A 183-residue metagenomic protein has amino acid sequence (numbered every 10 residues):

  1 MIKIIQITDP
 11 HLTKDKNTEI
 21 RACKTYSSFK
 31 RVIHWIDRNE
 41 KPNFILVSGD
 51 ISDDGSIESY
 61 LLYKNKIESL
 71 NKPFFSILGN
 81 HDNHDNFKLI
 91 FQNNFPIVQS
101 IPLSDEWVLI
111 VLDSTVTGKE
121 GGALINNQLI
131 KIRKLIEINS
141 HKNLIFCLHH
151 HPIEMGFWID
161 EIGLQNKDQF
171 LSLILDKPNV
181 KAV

Functional and structural regions predicted by a protein language model:
M1-L62: N-terminal active-site segment of His-dependent metallophosphoesterases
I2-K14, W107-V116, I145-H149: Active-site-proximal beta-strand elements of phosphoester/diester hydrolases
I5-S27, H84-N94, T117-N126: Acidic/histidine-rich helix-loop elements that form or flank divalent-metal/phosphate-binding sites at the catalytic
D9, I45, D50, Y63 (+4 more regions): Divalent metal-coordination and catalytic microenvironments
K16-T18, V47-E68, N83-P96, G122 (+1 more regions): Metal-dependent catalytic neighborhoods of phosphoester/phosphodiester hydrolases
T18, K142-A182: Active-site-proximal segments of metal-dependent phosphoesterases and phosphodiesterases across multiple
K41-N43, K72, H141-N143, N179: Short coil/turn segments at beta-strand junctions that form active-site/ligand-binding loops
F74-H84, K181: A short, structured active-site edge motif that brings together acidic residues
